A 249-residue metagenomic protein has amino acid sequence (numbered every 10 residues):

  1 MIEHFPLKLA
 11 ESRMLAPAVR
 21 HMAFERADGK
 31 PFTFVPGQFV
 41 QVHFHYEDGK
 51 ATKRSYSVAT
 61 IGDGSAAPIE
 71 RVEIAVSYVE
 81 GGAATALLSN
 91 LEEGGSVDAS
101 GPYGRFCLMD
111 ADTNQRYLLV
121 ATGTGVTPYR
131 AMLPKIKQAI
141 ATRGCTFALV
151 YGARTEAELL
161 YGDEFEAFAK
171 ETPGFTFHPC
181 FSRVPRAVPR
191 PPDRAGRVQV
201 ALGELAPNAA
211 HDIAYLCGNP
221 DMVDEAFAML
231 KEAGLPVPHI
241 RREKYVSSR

Functional and structural regions predicted by a protein language model:
I2-E93, S182: Ferredoxin-reductase
I2-P6, F147-R249: Reductase modules of NAD(P)H-dependent flavoproteins
G37, G125, N219: Short, conserved phosphate/pyrophosphate- and ester-handling motifs at nucleotide-, phospho-/glycolipid
V40, V97-S100: Generic structural signal for buried aliphatic residues
H45-G49, G101-F106: Short, charged beta-turn/beta-strand-edge "cap" motif at the junction between a beta-strand and an adjacent loop
K53-A66, M109-G123: Short, compositionally biased
L88, A111, A131-L133, G162-D163 (+1 more regions): Short amphipathic alpha-helical segments
P128-I140: Histidine-anchored nucleotide/phosphate-binding helix
